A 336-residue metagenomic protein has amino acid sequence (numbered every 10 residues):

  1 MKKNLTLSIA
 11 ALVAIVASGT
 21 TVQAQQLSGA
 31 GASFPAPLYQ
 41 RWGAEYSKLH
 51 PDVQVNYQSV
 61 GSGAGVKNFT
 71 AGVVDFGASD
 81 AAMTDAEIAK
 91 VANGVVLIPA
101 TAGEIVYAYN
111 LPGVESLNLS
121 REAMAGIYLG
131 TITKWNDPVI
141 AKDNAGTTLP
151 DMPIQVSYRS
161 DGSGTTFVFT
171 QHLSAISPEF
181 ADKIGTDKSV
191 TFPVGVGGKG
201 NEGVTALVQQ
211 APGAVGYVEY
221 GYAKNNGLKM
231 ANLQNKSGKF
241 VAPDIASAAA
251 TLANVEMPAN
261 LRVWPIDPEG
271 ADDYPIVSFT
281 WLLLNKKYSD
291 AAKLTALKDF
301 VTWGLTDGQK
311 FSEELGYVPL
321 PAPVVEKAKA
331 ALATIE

Functional and structural regions predicted by a protein language model:
M1-I9, S18: Bacterial N-terminal signal peptides that target proteins for export
A10-L12, V22: Cleavable N-terminal signal peptides
S18-A24: Sec/Tat signal peptide C-region and signal peptidase I cleavage site
A24-E336: Flexible loop/hinge segments at secondary-structure junctions
